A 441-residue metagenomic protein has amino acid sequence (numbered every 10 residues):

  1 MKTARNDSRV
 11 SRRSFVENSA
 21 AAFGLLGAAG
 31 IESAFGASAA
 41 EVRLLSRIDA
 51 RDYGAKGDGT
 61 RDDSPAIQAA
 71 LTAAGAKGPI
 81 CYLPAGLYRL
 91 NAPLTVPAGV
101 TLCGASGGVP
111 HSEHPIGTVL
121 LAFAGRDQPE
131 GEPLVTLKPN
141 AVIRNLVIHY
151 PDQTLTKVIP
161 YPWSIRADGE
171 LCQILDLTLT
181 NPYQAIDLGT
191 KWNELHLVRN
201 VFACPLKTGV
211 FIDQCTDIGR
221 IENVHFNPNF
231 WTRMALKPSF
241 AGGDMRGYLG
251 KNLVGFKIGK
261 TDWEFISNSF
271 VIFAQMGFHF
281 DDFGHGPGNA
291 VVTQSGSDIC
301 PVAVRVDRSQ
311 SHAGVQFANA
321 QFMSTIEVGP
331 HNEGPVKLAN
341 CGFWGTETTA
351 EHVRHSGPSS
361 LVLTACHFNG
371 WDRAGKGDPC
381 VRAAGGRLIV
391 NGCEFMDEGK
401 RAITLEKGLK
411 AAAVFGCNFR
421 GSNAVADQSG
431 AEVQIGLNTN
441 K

Functional and structural regions predicted by a protein language model:
M1-S11: N-terminal secretory signal peptides
S11-A28: N-terminal export leaders
L25, N91-P93, S112-H114, G131-E132 (+14 more regions): Short glycine/acidic-rich loop motifs that flank beta-strands on beta-rich extracellular proteins
G30-Y53: C-terminal segment of N-terminal export signals and the immediately downstream linker at the start of the mature
A50-P84: Acidic Gly/Asp/Thr-rich repetitive segments characteristic of extracellular carbohydrate-active and adhesion proteins
Q68-A76, Y88-C103, V109-N145, H149-L171 (+6 more regions): Extracellular beta-strand-rich solenoid/capping regions of secreted or surface-exposed proteins that bind or remodel
P79, G86, A92, A98-V100 (+30 more regions): The right-handed parallel beta-helix/beta-solenoid scaffold, focusing on the short coil/turn and N-cap positions
P84, P97, C103-A105, R144 (+30 more regions): Feature marks extracellular polysaccharide-active and adherence modules
